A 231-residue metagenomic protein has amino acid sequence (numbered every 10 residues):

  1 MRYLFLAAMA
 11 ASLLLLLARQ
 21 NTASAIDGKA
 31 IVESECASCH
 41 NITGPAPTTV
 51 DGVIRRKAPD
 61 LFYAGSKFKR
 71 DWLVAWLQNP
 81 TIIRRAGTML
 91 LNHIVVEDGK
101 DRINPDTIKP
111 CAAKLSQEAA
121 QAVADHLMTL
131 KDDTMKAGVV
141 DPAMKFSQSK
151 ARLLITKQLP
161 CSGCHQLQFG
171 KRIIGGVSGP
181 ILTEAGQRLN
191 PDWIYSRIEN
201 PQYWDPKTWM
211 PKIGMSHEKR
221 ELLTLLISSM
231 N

Functional and structural regions predicted by a protein language model:
M1-L4: Positively charged n-region of N-terminal signal peptides that target proteins for export
A7-L16: Bacterial N-terminal signal peptides
L17-A25: Sec/Tat signal peptide C-region and signal peptidase I cleavage site
S24-P45, K136-Q168: Sequence/structural segment immediately N-terminal to covalent heme-attachment motifs in c-type and related
K29, T43-W76, L90-R102, Q166-S196 (+1 more regions): Gly/Gly-Pro-rich "capping" loops immediately C-terminal to redox-active cysteine motifs in periplasmic/lumenal
E33, S38-A46, S66, Q78-T81 (+4 more regions): Detector for the c-type heme attachment site
R70-Q78, I82, A120-A124, P191-E199 (+2 more regions): An amphipathic alpha-helix signature
D98-G138, P211-N231: C-terminal capping alpha-helices of c-type cytochrome domains
